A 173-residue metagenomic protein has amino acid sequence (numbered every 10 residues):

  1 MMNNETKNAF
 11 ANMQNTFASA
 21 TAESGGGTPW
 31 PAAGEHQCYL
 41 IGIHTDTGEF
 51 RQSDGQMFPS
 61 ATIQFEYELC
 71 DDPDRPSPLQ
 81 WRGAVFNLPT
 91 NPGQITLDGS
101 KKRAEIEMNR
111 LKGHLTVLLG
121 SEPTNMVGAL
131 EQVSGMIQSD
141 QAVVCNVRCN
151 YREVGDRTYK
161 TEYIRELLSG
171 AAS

Functional and structural regions predicted by a protein language model:
M1-S173: Short beta-rich binding modules
